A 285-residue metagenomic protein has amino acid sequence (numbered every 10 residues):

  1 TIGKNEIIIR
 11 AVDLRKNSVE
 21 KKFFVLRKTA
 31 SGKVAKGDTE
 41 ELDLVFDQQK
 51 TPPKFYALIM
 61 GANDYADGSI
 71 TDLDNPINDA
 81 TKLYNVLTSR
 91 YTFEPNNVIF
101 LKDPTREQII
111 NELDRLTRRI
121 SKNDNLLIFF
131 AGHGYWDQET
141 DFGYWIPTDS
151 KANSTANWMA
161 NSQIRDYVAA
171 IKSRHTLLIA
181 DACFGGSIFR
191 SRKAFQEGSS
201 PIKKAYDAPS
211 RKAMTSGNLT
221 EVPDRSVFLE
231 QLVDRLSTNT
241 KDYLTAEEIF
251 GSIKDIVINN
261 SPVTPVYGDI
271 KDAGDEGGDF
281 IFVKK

Functional and structural regions predicted by a protein language model:
T1-K285: Cysteine endopeptidase catalytic domains of the caspase/legumain-like
